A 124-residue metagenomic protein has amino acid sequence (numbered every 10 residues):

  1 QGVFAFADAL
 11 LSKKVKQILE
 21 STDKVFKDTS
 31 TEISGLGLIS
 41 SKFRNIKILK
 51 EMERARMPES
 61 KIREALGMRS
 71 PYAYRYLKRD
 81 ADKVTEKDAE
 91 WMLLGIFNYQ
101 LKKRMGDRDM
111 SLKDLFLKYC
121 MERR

Functional and structural regions predicted by a protein language model:
Q1-A5, A9-S12: Long, charge-dense, solvent-exposed interaction surfaces that engage phosphate-rich ligands
L11-R124: Helix-rich C-terminal "collar"/helical-bundle subdomain used as an assembly and partner-interaction module in RFC-like
